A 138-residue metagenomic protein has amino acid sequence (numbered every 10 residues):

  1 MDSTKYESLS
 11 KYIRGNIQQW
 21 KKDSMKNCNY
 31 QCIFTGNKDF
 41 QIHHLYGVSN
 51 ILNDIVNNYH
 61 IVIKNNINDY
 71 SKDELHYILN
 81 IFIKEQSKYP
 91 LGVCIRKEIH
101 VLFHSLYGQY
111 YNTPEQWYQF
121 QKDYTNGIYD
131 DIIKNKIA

Functional and structural regions predicted by a protein language model:
M1-D39, T125-A138: A boundary/linker detector
S3, S8-S10, S24, S49 (+3 more regions): Generic serine detector
T4, L9-I17, V48-L52, V56 (+1 more regions): Generic hydrophobic, helix-prone segments enriched in Leu/Val/Ile
N16-I67, E98: Short cysteine-rich loop/turn motifs with clustered Cys
Q18-Q19, Q31, Q41, Q86 (+2 more regions): Residue-identity detector for glutamine
K64-P114: Short Cys/His-centered divalent metal-binding micro-motifs
L102-A138: Active-site or metal-binding loop neighborhoods of secreted/extracellular toxin and effector enzymes
